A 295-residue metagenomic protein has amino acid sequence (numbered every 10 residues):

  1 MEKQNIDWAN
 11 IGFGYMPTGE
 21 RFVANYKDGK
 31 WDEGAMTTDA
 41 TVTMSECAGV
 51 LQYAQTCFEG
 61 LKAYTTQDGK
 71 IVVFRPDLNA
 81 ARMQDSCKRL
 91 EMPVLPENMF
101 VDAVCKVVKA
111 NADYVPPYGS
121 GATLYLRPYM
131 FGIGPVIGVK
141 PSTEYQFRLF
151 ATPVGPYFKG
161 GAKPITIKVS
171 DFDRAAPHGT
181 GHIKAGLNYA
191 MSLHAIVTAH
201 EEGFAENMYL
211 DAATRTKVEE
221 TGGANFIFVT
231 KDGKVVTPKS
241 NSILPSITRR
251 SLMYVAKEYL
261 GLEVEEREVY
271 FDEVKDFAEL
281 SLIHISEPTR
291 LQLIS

Functional and structural regions predicted by a protein language model:
M1-T38: Short, Gly/Pro- and small/polar-rich lid/capping loops
D7, P76-N79, Q84, K88-E202: Extended Lys/Arg-rich, glycine-bearing segments that form polyanion-binding/interaction patches within enzyme domains
D7-N10, A35, T43-M44, F131-V136 (+3 more regions): Glycine-rich, charged/polar anion/phosphate-binding loops that engage phosphate groups from diverse ligands
G19-R21, F58, E144-Q146, P164 (+3 more regions): Short glycine-rich loop/turn motifs
V23-D32, Y64-G69, P76, I133 (+3 more regions): Short acidic-glycine loop/turn motifs at beta-strand connectors
S45-L61: Conserved phosphate/anionic-ligand binding catalytic regions in large, soluble enzymes, centered on
G179-L282: Glycine-rich phosphate/ribose-binding loops and adjacent secondary-structure elements that form binding surfaces
I283-S295: Single conserved hydrophobic/aromatic residue that forms the stacking wall/gate of nucleotide- or nucleobase-binding
